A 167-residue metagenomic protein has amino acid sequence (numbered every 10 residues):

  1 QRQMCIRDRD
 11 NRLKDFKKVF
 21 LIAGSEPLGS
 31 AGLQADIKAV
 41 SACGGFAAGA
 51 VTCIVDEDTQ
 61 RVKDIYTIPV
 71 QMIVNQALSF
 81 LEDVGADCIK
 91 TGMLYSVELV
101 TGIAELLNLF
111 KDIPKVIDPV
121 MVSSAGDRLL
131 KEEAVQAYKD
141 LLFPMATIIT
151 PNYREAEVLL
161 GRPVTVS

Functional and structural regions predicted by a protein language model:
Q1-I6: Short, small-residue-biased leader/transition segments that mark boundaries at the very start of proteins
R7-C88: Small-residue (G/A/S/T)-rich helix-start motifs and N-terminal tracts that mark the onset
I22-S25, S30-A31, V51, T91-M93 (+4 more regions): Fold-independent oxyanion-binding glycine-rich loops and adjacent beta-strand/coil segments at enzyme active sites
A48, T52, P114-P119, L142-R154: Non-cysteine beta-strand/loop elements that form the S-adenosyl-L-methionine
V55-K63, S123-R128, A156-L160: A short acidic, helix-capping loop that chelates divalent metal ions and anchors anionic groups
D64-M72, L130-A134, V164-V166: Alpha-helix N-cap and loop-to-helix initiation/capping positions
L81-L141: Glycine/small-residue-rich loop that forms an oxyanion/phosphate-binding "nest" at active or ligand-binding sites
E132-S167: Conserved phosphate/ATP/ADP-binding segment of small-molecule kinases
